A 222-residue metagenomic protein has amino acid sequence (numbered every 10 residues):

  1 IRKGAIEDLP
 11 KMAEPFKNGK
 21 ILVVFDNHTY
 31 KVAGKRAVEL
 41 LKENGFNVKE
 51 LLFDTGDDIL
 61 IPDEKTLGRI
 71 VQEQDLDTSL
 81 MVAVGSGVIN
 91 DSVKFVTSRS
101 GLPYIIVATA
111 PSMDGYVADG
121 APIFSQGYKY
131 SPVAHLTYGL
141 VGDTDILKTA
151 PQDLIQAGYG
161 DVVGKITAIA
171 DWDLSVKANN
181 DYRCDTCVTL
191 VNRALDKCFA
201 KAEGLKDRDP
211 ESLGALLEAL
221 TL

Functional and structural regions predicted by a protein language model:
I1-M81, Q156-G160: ATP/NTP phosphate-donor binding region
A13, K17, L41, G45 (+3 more regions): Structural signal for hydrophobic packing residues in well-ordered secondary-structure cores of soluble enzyme domains
F16, E73-L76, T97, Y130-H135 (+2 more regions): Solvent-exposed alpha-helices and their adjacent loops that cap or buttress functional pockets in soluble metabolic
V24-F25, G85, G142: Short beta-strand/turn micro-motifs composed of small residues that flank or help shape donor/cofactor-binding pockets
V32-A33, D91, A150: Residues that form or flank phosphate/diphosphate-binding pockets in enzymes that use nucleotide phosphates
E73-A110: A short, small-residue-rich loop immediately preceding and capping a beta-strand
S98-A200: A glycine/threonine-rich phosphate-anchoring loop and its flanking beta-alpha core in nucleotide/phosphate-binding
V188-L222: Active-site segments that bind and position negatively charged phosphate/pyrophosphate groups
